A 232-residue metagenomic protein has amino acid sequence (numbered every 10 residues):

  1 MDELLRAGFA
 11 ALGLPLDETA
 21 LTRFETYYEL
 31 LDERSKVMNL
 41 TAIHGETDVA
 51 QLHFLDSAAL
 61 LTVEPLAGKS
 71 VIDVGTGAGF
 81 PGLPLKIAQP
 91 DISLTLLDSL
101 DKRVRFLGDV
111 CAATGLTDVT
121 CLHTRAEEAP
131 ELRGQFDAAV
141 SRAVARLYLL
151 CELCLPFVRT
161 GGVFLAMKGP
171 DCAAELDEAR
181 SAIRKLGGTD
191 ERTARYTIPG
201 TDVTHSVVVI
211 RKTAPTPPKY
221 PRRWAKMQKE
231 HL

Functional and structural regions predicted by a protein language model:
M1-G68, I72, K102-V119, R223: Class I SAM-dependent transferase core
K69-I72, L85, T95, V207: Residue-level marker of intrinsically disordered, low-complexity segments enriched for small/polar residues
G75: Conserved glycine-centered beta->alpha loop in an early N-terminal alpha/beta scaffold
A78-D91: Conserved SAM-binding loop of SAM-dependent methyltransferases across substrates and taxa, primarily the Class I
D91-T95, S99-L232: S-adenosylmethionine
